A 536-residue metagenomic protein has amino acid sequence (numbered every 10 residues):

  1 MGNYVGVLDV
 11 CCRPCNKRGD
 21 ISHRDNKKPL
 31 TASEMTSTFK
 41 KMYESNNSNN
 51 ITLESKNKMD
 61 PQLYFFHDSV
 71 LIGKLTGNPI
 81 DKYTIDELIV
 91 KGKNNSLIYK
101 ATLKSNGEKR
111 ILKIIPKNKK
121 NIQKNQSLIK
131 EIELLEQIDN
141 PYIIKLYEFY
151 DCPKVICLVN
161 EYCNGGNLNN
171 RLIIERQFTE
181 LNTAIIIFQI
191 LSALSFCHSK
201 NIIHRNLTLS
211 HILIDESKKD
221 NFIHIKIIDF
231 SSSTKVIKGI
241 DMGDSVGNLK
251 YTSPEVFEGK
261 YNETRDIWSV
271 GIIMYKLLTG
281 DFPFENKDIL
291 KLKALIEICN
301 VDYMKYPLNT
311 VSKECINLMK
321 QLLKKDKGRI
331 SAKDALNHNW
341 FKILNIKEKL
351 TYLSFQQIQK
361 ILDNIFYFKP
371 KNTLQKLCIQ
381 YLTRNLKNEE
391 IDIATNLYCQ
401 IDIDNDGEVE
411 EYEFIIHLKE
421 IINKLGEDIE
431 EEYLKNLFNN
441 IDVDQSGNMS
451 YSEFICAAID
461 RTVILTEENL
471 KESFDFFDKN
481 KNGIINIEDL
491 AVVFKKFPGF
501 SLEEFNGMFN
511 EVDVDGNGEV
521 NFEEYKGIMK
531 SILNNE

Functional and structural regions predicted by a protein language model:
L97-N118: Glycine-rich ATP phosphate-binding loop
F149: Activation-segment/catalytic-loop signature of the eukaryotic protein kinase fold
K154-N167, R171: Conserved short submotifs of the Hanks-type protein kinase catalytic core that shape the nucleotide-binding pocket
I186-I187: Activation segment signature within eukaryotic-like protein kinase domains
M242-V256: Conserved activation segment of eukaryotic-like protein kinases, specifically the C-terminal portion of the activation
K324-K349: Terminal C-lobe "cap" of eukaryotic-type protein kinase domains
I379, E410-K424, S450-R461, N486-P498 (+1 more regions): Amphipathic regulatory helices of Ca2+-sensor modules
